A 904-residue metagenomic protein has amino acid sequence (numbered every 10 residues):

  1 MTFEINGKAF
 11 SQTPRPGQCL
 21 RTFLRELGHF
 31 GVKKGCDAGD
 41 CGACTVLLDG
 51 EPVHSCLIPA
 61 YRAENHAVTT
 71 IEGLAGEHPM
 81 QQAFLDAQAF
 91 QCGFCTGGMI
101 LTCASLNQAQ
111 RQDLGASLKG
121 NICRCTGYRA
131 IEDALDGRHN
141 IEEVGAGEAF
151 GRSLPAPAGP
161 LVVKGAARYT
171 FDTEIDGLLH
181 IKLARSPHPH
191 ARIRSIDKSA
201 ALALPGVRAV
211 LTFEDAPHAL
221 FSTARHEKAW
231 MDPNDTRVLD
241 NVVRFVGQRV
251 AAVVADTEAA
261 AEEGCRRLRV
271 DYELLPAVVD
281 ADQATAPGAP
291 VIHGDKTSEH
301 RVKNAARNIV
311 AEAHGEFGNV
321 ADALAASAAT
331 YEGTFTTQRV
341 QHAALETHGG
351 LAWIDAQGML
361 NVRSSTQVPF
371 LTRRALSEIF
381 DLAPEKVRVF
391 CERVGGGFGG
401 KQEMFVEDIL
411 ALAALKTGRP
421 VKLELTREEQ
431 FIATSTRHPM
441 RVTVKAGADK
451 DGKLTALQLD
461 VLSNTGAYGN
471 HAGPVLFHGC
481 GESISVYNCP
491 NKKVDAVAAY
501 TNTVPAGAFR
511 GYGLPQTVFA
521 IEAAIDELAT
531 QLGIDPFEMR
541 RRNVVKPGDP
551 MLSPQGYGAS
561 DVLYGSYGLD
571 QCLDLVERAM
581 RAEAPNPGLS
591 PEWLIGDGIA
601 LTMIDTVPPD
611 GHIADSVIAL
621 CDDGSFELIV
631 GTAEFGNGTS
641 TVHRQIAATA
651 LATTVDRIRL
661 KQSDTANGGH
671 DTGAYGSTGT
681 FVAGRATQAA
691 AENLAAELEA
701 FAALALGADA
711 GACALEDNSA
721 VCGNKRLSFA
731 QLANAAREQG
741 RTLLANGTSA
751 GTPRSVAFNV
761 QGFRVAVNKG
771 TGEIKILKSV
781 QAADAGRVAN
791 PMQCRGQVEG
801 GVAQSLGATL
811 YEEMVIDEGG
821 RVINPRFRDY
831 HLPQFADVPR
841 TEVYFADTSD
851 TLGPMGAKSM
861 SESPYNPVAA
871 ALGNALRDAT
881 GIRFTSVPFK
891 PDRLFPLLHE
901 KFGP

Functional and structural regions predicted by a protein language model:
M1-G145: Signature of N-terminal electron-transfer/Fe-S-associated modules in redox systems
R25-H29, T223-R225, A325-V340, L423-Q430 (+3 more regions): Short Pro/Gly-enriched beta-strand edge/turn motifs at strand-loop
Q81, A104-N107, R129, D136-G137 (+16 more regions): Short acidic, glycine/serine/threonine-rich loops at helix termini
Q88, R152, A158-K164, R225-P233 (+5 more regions): Glycine-rich loop/linker segments at domain edges
D136-N304, T330: Flexible, low-hydrophobicity surface segments
F213-E214, D381-K386, K416-V421, K450 (+3 more regions): C-terminal catalytic domains of large/alpha subunits in multi-subunit enzymes
R249, D256, R419-S463, R685-A714: Phosphate/diphosphate-binding loops
R393, G397-G418, K422-E424, T639-A647: Thiamine diphosphate
